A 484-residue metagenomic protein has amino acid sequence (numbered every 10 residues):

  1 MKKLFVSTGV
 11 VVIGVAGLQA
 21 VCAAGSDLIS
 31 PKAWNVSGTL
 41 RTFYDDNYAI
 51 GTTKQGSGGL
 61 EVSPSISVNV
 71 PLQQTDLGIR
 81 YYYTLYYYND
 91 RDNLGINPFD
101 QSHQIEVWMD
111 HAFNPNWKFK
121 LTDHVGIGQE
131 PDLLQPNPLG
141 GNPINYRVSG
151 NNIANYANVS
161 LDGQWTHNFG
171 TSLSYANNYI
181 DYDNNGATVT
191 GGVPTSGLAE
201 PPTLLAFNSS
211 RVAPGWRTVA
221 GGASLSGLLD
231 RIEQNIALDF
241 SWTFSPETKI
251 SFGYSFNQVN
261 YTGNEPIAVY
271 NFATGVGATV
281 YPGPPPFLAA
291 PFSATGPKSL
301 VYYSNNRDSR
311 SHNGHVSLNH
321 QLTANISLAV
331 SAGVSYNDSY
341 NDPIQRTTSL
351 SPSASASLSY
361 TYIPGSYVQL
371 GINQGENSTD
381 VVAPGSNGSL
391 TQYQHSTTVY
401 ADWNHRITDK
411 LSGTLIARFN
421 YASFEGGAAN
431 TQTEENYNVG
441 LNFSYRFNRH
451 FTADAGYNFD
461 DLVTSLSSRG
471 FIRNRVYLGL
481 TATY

Functional and structural regions predicted by a protein language model:
M1-V21: Gram-negative bacterial Sec-dependent N-terminal signal peptides
C22-Y484: Gram-negative and organellar
